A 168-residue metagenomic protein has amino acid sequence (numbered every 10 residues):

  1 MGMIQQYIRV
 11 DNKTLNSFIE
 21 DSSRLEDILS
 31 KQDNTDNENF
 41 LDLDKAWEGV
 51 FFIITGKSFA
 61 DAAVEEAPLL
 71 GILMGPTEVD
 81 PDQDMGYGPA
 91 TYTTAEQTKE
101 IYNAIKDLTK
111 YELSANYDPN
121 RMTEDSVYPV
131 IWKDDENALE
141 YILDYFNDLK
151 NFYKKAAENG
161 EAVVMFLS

Functional and structural regions predicted by a protein language model:
M1-D144, D148-N151, K155: Acidic (Asp/Glu-rich) sequence patches and key acidic residues that form negatively charged surfaces used
Y141-I142, A157-M165: Short terminal or interdomain "cap/linker" segment that borders an active site or interface and mediates
